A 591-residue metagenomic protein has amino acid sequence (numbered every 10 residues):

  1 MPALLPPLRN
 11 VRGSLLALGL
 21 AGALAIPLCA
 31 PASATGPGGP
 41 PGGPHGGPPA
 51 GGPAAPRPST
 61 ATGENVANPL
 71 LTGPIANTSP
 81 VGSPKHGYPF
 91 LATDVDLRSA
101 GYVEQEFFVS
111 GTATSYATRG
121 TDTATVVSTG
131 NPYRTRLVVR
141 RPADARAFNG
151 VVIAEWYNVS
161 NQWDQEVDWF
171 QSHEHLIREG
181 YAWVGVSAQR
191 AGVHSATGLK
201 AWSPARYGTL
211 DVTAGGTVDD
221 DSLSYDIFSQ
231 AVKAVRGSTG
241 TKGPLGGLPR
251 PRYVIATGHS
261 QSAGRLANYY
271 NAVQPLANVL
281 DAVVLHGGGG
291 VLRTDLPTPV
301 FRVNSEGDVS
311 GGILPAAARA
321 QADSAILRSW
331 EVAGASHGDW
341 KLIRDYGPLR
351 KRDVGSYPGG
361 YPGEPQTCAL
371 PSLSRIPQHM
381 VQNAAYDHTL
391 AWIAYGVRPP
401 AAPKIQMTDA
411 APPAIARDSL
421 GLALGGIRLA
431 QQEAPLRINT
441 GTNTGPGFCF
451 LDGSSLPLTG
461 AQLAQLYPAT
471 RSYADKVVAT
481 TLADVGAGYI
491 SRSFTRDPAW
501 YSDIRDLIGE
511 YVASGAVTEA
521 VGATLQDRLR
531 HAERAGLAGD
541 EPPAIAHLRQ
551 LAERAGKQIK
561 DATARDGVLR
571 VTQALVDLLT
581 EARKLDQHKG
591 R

Functional and structural regions predicted by a protein language model:
P2-T35: Secretory targeting and sorting signals
P6-R9, A54, A562, T580: Intrinsically disordered, low-complexity regions enriched in serine, threonine, proline and polar/charged residues
N10, L28-T35, G39-P49, E553 (+1 more regions): Intrinsically disordered, low-complexity proline-rich regions
T35-S502: C-terminal His-loop and adjacent cap/lid subdomain of alpha/beta-hydrolase
C449-R591: Soluble extracellular-acting proteins and domains
